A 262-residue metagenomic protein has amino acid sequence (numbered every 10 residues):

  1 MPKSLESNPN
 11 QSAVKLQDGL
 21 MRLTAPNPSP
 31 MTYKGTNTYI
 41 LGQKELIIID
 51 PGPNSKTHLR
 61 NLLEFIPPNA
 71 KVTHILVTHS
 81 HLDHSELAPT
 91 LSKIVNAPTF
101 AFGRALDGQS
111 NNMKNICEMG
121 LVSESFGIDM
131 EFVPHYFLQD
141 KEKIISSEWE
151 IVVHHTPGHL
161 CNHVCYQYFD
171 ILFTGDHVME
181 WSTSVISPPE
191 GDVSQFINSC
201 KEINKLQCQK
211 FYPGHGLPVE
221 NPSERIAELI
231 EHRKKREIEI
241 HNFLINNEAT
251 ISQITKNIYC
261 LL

Functional and structural regions predicted by a protein language model:
A13-P68, C165-H177: Conserved beta-strand hairpin/beta-sheet module of binuclear metal-dependent hydrolase folds, prominently
K15, R22, I40, K141-Q167: Core dinuclear metal-dependent hydrolase active-site scaffold
M21-L23, L76, F100, Y136-L138 (+3 more regions): Hydrophobic/aromatic beta-strand patches that form the interior of the parallel beta-sheet core in alpha/beta enzyme
L46-I48, P53-S55, I116-M119, H135 (+1 more regions): Metallo-beta-lactamase
P53-S147: Active-site HxH/HxHxD metal-binding segment of metal-dependent hydrolases
R60-N61, A88-T90, I186, E224-R225 (+1 more regions): Short amphipathic alpha-helical segments
E248-L262: Short acidic, hydrophobic short linear motifs in intrinsically disordered regions
